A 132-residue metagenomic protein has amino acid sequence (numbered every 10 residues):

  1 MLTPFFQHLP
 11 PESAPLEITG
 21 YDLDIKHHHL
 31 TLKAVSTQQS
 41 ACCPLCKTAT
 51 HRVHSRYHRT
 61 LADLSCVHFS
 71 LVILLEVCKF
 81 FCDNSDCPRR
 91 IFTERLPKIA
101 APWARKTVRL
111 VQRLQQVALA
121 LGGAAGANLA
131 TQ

Functional and structural regions predicted by a protein language model:
M1-L9: Intrinsically disordered, low-complexity and often Lys/Arg-enriched segments
L2, L23-D24, C82: A generic N-terminal leader/anchor concept
I18-L32, Y57-S70: Short Cys/His-rich Zn2+-coordinating modules
L30-Q39, S70-V77: Short, flexible, mixed-charge glycine/proline-rich loop motifs that serve as phosphate/nucleic-acid-contacting
Q39-R59: Short Cys/His-based metal-binding microdomains
K47-T50, T60-Q132: Short, positively charged, Gly/Tyr-enriched micro-motifs that form contact patches at catalytic or ligand/partner
